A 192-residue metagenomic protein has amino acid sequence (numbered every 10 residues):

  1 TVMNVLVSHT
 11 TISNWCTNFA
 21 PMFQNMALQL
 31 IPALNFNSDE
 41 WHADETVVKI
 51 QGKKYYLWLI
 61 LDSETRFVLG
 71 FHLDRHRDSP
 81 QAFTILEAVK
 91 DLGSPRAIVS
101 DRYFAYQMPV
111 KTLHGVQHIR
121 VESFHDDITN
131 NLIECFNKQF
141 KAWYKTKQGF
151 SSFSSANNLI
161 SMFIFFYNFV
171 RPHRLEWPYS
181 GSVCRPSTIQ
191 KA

Functional and structural regions predicted by a protein language model:
V2-N14, N18-P95: RNase H-like nuclease fold core
N4, A20, Q24, N137 (+4 more regions): Hydrophobic/aromatic-lined pockets within catalytic cores
H9, S13, F153-I160: Generic detection of long, well-ordered alpha-helical segments
G52, D78-G149: RNase H-like DDE/DDD metal-dependent nuclease/strand-transfer catalytic core used by mobile genetic elements
D74-D78, S152, Y179: Alpha-helix N-cap recognition
N131-C135, Q139, S155-M162, F166: Short amphipathic alpha-helical segments
T146-F150, N157-A192: C-terminal domain-tail junction helix/linker
